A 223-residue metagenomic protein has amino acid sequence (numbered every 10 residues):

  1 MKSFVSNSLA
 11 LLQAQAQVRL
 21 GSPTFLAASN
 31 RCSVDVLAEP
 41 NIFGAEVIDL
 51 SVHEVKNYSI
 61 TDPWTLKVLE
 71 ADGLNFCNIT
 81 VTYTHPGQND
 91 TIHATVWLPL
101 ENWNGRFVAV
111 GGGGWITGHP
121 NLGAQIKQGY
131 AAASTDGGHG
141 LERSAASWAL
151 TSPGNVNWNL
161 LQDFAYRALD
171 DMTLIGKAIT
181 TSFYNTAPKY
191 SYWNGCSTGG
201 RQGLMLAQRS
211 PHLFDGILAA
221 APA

Functional and structural regions predicted by a protein language model:
M1-A10: Classical eukaryotic N-terminal signal peptides for Sec-dependent ER targeting/secretion, especially the positively
L12-G105, G118-P120: Catalytic-loop region of hydrolases
T82, P99, A109-W115, T135-G138 (+2 more regions): Active-site-proximal beta-strand/loop segments in catalytic clefts of secreted hydrolases
D90-A94, G118-A124, R143-S147, L204-R209 (+1 more regions): Short, solvent-exposed loop/turn and secondary-structure capping segments
W103-F107, Q128-A131, T186-S191, H212-G216: Loop/turn elements at helix/coil->beta-strand transitions in domains of secreted/extracellular proteins
G113-N185: Cap/lid segment of the alpha/beta-hydrolase catalytic domain
Y190-A223: Primarily recognizes the serine-hydrolase "nucleophile elbow" in alpha/beta-hydrolase and SGNH/GDSL folds
